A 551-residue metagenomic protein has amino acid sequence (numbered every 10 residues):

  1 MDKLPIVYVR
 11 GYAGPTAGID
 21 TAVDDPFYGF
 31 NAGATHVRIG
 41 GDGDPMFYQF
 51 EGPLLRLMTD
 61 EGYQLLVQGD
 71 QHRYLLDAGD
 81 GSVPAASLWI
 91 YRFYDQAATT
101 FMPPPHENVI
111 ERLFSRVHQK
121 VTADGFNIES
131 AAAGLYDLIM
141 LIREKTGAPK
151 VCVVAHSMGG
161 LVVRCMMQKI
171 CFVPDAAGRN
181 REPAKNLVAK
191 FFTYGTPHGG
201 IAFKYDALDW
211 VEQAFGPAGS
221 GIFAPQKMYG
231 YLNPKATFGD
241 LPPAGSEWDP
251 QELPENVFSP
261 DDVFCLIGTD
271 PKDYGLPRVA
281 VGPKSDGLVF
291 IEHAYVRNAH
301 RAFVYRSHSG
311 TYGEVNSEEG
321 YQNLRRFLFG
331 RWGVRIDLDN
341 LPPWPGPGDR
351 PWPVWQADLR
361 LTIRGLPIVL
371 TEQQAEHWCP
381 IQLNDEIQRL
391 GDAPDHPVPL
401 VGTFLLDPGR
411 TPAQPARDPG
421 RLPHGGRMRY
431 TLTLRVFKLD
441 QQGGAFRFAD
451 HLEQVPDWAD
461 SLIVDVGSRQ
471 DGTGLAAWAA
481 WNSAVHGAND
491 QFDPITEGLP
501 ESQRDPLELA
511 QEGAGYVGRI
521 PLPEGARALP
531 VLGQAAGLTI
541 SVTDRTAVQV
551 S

Functional and structural regions predicted by a protein language model:
D2-K3, Y8, G14-T59, R116-G125 (+3 more regions): Helical cap/lid subdomain of alpha/beta-hydrolase-fold lipid enzymes that gates access to the catalytic pocket
G11, I90-Q96, T196: Active-site loop/turn elements of alpha/beta-hydrolase fold enzymes, especially the short glycine-/histidine-rich
G14-P15, Q96-T99, L161, G199: Active-site loop signature of alpha/beta-hydrolase-fold enzymes
L55-S87, V173-A184: Short mixed-charge
Y91-A123: Cap/lid segment of the alpha/beta-hydrolase catalytic domain
V154-G159, V163, G195: Gly/Ala-rich beta-loop-alpha elbow adjacent to hydrolase catalytic centers
W332-A375: Short, compositionally biased P/S/T/A/G/V-rich stretches that sit at domain boundaries
A357-S551: Extended non-globular C-terminal regions
